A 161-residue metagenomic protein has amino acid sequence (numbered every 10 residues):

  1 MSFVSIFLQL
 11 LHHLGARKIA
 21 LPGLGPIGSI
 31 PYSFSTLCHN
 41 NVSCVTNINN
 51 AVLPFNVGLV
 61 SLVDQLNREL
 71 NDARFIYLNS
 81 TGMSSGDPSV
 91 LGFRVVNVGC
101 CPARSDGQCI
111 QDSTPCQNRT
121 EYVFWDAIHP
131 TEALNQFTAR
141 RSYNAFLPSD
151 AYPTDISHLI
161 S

Functional and structural regions predicted by a protein language model:
M1-S2, L147: Intrinsically disordered, low-complexity Ser/Thr/Pro-rich tracts
F3-F7, F55, L59-L62, L134-T138: Stable alpha-helical elements in mature extracytoplasmic
L8, R17: Gly/Thr-rich phosphate-binding beta-strand-loop-beta motif of the actin/hexokinase/Hsp70
I19, L59, T131: Residue-level signature of catalytic and energy-coupling elements of molecular machines, predominantly ATP/GTP-dependent
P26-T46, N50-L53, S61, Q65-R68 (+2 more regions): Mobile gating loops/cap/lid regions near enzyme active sites that modulate substrate access
A133-S161: C-terminal helix/juxtamembrane-tail motif
